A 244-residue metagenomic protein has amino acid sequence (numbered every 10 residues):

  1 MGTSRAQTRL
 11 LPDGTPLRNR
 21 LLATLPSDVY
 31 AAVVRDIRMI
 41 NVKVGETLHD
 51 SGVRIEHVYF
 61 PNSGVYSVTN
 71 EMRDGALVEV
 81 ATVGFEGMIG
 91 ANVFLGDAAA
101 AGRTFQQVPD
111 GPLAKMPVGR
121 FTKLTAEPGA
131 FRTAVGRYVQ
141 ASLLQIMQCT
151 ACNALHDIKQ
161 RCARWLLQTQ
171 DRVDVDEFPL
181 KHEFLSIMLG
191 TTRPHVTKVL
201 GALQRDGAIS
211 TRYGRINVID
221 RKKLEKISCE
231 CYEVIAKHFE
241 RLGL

Functional and structural regions predicted by a protein language model:
M1-K43, M88, V93-L95: Cyclic nucleotide-binding regulatory module and flanking cytosolic helices
G14, L22, V58, V80 (+4 more regions): A residue-level structural signature of the nucleotidyltransferase/glycosyltransferase Rossmann-like core
L25, P61, V83-G84, V108 (+3 more regions): A conserved hydrophobic position in a structured secondary element of the catalytic/binding core that shapes
D28, S63, G119-R120, A141 (+2 more regions): Alpha-helix/helix-capping structural signal
E46-P109: Cyclic nucleotide-binding regulatory domains
A81-Q140, L144, Q148: Cyclic-nucleotide recognition modules
V108-P109, T125-R193: Polybasic "coupling" helices that flank or enter modular domains
L167-L244: Phosphate-/nucleic-acid-contacting segments
